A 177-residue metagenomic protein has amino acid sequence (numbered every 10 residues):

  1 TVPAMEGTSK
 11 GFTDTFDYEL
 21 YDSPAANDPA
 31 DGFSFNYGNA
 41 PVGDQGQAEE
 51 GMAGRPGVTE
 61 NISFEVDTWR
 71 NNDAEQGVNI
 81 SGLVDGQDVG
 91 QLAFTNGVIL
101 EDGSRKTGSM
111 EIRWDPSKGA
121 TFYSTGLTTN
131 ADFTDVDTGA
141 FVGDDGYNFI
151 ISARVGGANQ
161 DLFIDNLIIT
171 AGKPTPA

Functional and structural regions predicted by a protein language model:
T1-P174: Polar, low-complexity loop segments and adjacent catalytic/binding residues used for recognizing and processing sugar
